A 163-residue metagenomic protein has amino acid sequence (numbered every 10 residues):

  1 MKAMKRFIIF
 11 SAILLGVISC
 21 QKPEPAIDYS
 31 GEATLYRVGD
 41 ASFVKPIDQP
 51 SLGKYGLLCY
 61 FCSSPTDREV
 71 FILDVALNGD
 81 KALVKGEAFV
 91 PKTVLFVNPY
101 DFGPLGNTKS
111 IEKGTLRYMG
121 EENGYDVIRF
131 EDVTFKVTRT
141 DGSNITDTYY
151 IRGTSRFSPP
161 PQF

Functional and structural regions predicted by a protein language model:
M1-A3: Short, Lys/Arg-enriched N-terminal segments with co-localized hydrophobic residues within the first ~10-30 amino acids
K5-F10: Sec-dependent signal peptide recognition, specifically the positively charged N-region followed immediately by
G16-S19: C-terminal motif of bacterial Sec signal peptides marking the signal peptidase cleavage site
Q21-P23: Bacterial signal peptide processing site
Y29-P46: Post-signal peptide N-terminal segment of mature Sec-exported envelope proteins
K45-Y125: Surface-exposed helix/loop patches within compact recognition domains
G124-T134: A short hydrophobic beta-strand element
D132-F163: Edge beta-strand at a domain terminus
